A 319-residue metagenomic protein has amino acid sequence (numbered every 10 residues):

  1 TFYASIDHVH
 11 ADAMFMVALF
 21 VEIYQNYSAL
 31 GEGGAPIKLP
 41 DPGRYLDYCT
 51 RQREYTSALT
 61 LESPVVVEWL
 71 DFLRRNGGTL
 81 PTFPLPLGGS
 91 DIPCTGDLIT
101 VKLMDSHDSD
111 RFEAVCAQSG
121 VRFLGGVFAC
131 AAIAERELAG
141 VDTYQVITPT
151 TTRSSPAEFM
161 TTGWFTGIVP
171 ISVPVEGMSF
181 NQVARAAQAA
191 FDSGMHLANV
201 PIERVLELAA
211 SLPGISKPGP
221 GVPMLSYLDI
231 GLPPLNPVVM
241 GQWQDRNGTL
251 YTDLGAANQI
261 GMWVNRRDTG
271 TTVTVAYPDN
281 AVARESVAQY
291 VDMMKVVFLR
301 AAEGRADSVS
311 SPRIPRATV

Functional and structural regions predicted by a protein language model:
T1-L46, S286-R300: Active-site-proximal acidic secondary-structure segment that organizes catalysis
T1-S5, L61, G88-S155, T166-G167 (+3 more regions): Gly/Ser/Thr-rich phosphate-binding loops and adjoining beta-strand/alpha-helix segments that form adenosine-phosphate
V9, E22-G33, D71-T79, S172 (+4 more regions): Phosphate/oxyanion-binding loops and surfaces in catalytic or ligand/nucleic-acid-binding neighborhoods
M16-V17, T95-R111, D253-R267, A306-V319: AMP-binding/adenylate-forming domain of the ANL superfamily
E32-P42, Y144-Q145, A306-S311: Short, glycine/acidic-rich hinge or "gate" loops at secondary-structure transitions that mediate conformational
K38, S57, E135-E203, P213 (+2 more regions): Acyl-thioester-dependent acyl-group transfer interface
D41-D97: Short amphipathic alpha-helices and their capping loops
